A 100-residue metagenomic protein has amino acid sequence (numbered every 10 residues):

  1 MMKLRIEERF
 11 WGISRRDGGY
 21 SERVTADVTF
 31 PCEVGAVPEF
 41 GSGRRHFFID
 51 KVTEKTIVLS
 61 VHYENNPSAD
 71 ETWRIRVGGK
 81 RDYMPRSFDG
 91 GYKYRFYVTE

Functional and structural regions predicted by a protein language model:
M1-E100: Surface-exposed, beta-sheet-biased, low-hydrophobicity segments with strongly acidic/polar composition
